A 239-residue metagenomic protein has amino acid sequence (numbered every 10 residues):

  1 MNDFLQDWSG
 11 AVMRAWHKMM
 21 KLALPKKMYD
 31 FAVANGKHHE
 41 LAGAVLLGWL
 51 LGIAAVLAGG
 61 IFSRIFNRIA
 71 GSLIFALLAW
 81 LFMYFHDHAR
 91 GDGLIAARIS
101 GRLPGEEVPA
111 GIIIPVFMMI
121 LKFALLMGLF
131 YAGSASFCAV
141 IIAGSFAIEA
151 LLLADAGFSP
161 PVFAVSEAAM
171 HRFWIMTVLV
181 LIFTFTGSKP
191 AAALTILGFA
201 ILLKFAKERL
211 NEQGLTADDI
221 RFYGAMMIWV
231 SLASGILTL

Functional and structural regions predicted by a protein language model:
N2-L50, Y84-I120, A139, G144-F183 (+1 more regions): Interhelical loop and helix-boundary elements at the membrane-water interface of polytopic inner-membrane proteins
A42-I95, P190-K207: Membrane-embedded alpha-helical segments that form the functional core of polytopic membrane enzymes, especially those
V56-I74, I120-V140, L179-A193, V230-L239: Helix-coil boundary and interhelical linker segments in multi-pass alpha-helical membrane proteins
